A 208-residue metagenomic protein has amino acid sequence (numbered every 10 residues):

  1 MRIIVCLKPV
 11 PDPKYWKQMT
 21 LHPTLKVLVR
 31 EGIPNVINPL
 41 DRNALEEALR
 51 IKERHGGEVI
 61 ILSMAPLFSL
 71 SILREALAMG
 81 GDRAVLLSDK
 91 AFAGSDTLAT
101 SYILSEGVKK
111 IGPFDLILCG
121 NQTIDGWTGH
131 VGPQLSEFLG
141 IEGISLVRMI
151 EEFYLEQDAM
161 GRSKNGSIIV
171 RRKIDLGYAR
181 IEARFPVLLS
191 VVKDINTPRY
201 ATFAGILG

Functional and structural regions predicted by a protein language model:
M1-G208: N-terminal glycine-rich FAD/FM-binding segment characteristic of electron-transfer flavoproteins
